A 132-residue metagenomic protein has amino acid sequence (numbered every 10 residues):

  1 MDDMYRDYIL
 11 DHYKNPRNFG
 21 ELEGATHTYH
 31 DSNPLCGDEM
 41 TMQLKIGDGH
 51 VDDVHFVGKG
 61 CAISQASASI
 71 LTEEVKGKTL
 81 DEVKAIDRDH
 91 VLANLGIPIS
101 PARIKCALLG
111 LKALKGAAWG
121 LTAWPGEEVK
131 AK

Functional and structural regions predicted by a protein language model:
M1-G24, T28-Y29, D52-D53, K78-K132: C-terminal binding/interaction regions
N33, D38-D48: Short beta-strand elements
C36, G58-A66: Short, thiol/selenol-centered motifs that function as redox-active sites or metal-ligating centers
H50-G58: Immediate flanking context of iron-sulfur cluster ligation sites
S67-K78: Alpha-helical support elements that line or immediately flank enzyme active sites and cofactor-binding pockets
